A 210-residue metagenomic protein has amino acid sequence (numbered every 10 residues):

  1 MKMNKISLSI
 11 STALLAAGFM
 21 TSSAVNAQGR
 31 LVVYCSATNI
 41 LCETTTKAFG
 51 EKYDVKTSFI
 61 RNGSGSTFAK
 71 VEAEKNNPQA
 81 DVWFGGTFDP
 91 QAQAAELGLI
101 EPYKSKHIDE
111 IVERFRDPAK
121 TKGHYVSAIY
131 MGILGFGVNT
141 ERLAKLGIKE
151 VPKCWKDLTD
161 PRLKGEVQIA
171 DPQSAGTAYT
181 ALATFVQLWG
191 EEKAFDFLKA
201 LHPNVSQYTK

Functional and structural regions predicted by a protein language model:
M1-S11: Bacterial N-terminal signal peptides that target proteins for export
I10-M20: Hydrophobic helical h-region of N-terminal Sec-dependent signal peptides in bacterial secretory/periplasmic proteins
L15, F68-A69, K120-K122: Short alpha-helical segments and helix-capping/turn motifs at coil-helix boundaries
M20-A27: Sec/Tat signal peptide C-region and signal peptidase I cleavage site
Q28-Q93: Early extracytoplasmic/lumenal segment of secretory-pathway proteins
S36, I40-E43, Q79-T209: Extracytoplasmic ligand-binding site segments that recognize negatively charged/polar headgroups
